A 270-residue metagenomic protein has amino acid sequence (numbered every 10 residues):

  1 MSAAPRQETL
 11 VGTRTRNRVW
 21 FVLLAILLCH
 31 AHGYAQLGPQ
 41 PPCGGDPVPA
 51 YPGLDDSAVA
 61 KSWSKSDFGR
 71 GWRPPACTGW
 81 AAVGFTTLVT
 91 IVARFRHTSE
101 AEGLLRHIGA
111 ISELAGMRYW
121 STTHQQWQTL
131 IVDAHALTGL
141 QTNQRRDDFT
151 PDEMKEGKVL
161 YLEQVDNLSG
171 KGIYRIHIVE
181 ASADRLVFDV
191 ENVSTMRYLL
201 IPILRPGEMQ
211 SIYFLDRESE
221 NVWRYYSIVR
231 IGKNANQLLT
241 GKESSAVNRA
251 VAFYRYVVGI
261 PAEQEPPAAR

Functional and structural regions predicted by a protein language model:
M1-R16: N-terminal secretory signal peptides that target proteins for export/translocation
F21-H30: Bacterial N-terminal signal peptides
A31-A35: Sec/Tat signal peptide C-region and signal peptidase I cleavage site
L37-L168: Hydrophobic ligand-binding cavity/cleft-lining segments
I173-E180, Q210-D216: Hydrophobic/aromatic beta-strand elements that line small-molecule binding cavities or substrate pockets in beta-rich
D189-M196, I228-R230: Generic short beta-strand segments
L200-L239: Beta-strand/loop substructures that line and gate deep hydrophobic ligand-binding cavities in soluble
G232-R270: A conserved amphipathic terminal alpha-helix motif
